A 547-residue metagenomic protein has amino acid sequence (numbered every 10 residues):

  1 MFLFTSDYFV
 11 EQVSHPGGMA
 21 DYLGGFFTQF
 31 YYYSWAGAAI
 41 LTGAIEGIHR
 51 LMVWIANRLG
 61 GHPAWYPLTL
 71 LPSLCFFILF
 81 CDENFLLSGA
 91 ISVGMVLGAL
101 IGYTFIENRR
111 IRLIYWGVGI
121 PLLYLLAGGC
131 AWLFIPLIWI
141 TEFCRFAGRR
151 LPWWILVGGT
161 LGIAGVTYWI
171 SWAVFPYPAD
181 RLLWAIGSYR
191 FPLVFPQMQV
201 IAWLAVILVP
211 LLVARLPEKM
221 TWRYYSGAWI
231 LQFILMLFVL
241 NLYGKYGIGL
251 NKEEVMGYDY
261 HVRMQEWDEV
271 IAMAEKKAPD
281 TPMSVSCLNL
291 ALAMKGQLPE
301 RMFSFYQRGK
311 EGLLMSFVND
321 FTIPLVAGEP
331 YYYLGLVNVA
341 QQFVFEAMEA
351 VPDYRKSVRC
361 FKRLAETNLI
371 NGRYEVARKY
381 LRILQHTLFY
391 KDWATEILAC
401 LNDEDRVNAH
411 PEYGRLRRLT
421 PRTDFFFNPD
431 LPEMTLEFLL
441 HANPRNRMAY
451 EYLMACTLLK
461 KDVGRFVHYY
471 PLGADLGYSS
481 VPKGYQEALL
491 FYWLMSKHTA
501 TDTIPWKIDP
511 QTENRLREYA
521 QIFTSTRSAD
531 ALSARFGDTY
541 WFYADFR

Functional and structural regions predicted by a protein language model:
M1-I45: Membrane-interface coil-to-helix junctions
V13-G17, L41, A64-R112, L126-L133 (+1 more regions): Membrane-interface micro-motifs in multi-pass membrane enzymes
M52-L59, G102-R110, I140-P152, V209-M220: Structural signal for the C-terminal ends of transmembrane alpha-helices and the immediately following loop
N84-L87, F105-L151, G162-A173: Transmembrane helices and adjacent periplasmic/lumenal helix-loop junctions of polyprenol-phosphate-dependent
P152-K219: Membrane-embedded alpha-helical segments of integral membrane proteins
W222-G249: Internal/C-terminal transmembrane anchor helices
L242-P429, E433, F438-D462: Soluble catalytic regions of membrane-associated enzymes that act on cell-envelope and secretory-pathway components
T499-R547: Terminal, low-structured helical/coil segments at or just beyond the last alpha-helical repeat
